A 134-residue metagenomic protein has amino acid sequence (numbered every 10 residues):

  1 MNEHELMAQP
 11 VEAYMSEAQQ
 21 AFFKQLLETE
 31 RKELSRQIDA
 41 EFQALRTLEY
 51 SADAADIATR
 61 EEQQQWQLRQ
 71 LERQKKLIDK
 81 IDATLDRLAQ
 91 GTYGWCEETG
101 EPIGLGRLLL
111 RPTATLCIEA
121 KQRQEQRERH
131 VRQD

Functional and structural regions predicted by a protein language model:
M1-Q90, E128, Q133-D134: Interaction interfaces in information-processing and related assembly proteins
L27, G100, K121: Cys/His-coordinated zinc-binding microdomains
K75, Y93, A114: Residues immediately within or flanking Cys/His clusters that coordinate Zn2+ in small zinc-binding modules
L88-W95, P102: Cys/His-rich Zn2+-binding cysteine-cluster or related metal-binding knuckle/ribbon modules and their
C96-T99, C117: Short cysteine-rich clusters marking metal-coordination/redox-active sites
I103-G104, E125: Short functional micro-motifs and their immediate structural scaffolds
G106-L110: Short Cys/His-rich "knuckle" micro-motifs
A114-K121: Cysteine-rich micro-motifs
